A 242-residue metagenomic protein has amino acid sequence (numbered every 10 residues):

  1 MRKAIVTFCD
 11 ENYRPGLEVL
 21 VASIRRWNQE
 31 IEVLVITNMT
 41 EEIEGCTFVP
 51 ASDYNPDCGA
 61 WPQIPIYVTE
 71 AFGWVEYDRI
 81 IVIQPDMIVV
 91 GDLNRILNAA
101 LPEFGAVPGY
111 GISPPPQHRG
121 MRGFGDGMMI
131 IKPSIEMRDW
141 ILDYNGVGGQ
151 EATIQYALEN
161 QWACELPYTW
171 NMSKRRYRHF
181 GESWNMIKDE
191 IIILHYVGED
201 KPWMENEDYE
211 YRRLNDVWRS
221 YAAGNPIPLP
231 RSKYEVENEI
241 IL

Functional and structural regions predicted by a protein language model:
M1-F8, N12-R14, V19, V35 (+2 more regions): A glycosyltransferase accessory/donor-loop signature
C9-Y13, P56-P62: Short, flexible loop segments at the rims of nucleotide/cofactor-binding pockets, characterized by
A22, E70, E151: Active-site phosphate/pyrophosphate- and oxyanion-stabilizing loops and adjacent acidic/basic residues in soluble
S23-I31: Short, acidic, metal-binding catalytic loop of nucleotide-sugar glycosyltransferases
N28-Q29, V75-E76, A100, N160-Q161: A structural signal for short coil/turn segments at secondary-structure junctions
E32-M39: Short beta-strand/loop segment that forms part of the nucleotide-sugar
E41-P56, I64-G123, I130-I131: GT-A fold catalytic core of metal-dependent nucleotide-sugar glycosyltransferases, centered on the diacidic
